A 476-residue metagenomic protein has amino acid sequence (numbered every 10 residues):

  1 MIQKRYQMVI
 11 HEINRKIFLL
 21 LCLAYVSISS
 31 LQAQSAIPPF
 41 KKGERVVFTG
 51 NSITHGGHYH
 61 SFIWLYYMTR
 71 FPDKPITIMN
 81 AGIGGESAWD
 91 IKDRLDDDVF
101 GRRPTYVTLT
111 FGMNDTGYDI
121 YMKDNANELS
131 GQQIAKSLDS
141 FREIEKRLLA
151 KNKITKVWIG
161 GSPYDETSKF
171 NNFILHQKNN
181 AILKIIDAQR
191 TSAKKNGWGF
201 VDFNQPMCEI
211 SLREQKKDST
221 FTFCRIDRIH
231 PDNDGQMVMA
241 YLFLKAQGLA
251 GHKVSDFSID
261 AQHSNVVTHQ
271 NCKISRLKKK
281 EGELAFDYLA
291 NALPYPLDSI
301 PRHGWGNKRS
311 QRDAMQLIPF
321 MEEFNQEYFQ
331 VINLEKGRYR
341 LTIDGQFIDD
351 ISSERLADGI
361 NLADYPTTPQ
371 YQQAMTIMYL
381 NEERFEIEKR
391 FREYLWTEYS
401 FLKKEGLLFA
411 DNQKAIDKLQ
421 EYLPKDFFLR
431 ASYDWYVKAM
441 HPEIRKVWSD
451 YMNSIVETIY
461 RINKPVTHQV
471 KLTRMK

Functional and structural regions predicted by a protein language model:
M1-A36: Bacterial Sec-dependent N-terminal signal peptides
I10, F18, H55, Y118-D119 (+1 more regions): A generic signature of intrinsically disordered, low-complexity regions enriched in glycine/proline and charged/polar
L23, R45, F221-F223: Short, functionally important structural connectors and interaction interfaces within domains
Q34-V46: Membrane/wall-proximal cationic-aromatic binding patches
F40, S61-T77, E86-M237, Y241-K476: Alpha-helical cap/lid subdomain in secreted, periplasmic, or secretory-pathway luminal O-acyl-processing enzymes
E44-H58, G84-S87: Catalytic nucleophile-elbow at a beta strand-turn-alpha helix junction centered on a G-D-S/GDSL motif, marking
